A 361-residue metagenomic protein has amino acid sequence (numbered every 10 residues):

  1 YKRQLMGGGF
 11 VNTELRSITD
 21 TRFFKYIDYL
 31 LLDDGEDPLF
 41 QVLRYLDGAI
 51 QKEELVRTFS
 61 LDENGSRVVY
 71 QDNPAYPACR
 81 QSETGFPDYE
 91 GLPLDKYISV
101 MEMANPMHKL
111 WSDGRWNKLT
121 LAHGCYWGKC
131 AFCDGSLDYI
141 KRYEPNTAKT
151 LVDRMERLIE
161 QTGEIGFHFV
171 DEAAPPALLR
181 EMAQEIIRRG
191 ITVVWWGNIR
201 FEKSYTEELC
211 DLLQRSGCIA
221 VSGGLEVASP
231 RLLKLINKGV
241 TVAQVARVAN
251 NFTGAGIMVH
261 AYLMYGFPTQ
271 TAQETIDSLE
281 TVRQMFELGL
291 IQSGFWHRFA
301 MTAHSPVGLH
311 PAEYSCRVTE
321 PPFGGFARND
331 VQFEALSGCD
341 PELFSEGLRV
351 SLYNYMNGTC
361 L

Functional and structural regions predicted by a protein language model:
K2-P77: Glycine-rich beta-alpha loop elements in corrinoid/cobalamin-binding modules across cobalamin-dependent enzymes
S17-T21, L209-C210, T269-Q284: Catalytic cores of alpha/beta
T19-R22, L46-D47, A183-I186, N237-V240 (+2 more regions): Short secondary-structure boundary/capping segments
I50, I187-T192, F286-L290: Short helix-capping segments at alpha-helix termini
S60-Q71, Q273-L361: C-terminal accessory regions of radical SAM enzymes
N64-L119: N-terminal [4Fe-4S]-dependent radical SAM core
L110-K149: Canonical Radical SAM [4Fe-4S] cluster-binding loop centered on the CxxxCxxC motif and its immediate flanking residues
V152-M258, F267: Conserved SAM/AdoMet-binding glycine-rich loop
